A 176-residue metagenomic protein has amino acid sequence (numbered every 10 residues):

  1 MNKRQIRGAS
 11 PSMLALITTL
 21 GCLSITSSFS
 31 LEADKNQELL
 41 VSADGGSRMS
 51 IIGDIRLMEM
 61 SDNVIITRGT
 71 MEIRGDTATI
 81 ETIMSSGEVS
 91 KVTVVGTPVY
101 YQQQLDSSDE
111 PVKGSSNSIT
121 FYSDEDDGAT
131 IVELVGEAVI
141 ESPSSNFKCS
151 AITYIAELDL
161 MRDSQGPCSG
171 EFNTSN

Functional and structural regions predicted by a protein language model:
M1-N176: Mature-chain termini and adjacent capping regions
